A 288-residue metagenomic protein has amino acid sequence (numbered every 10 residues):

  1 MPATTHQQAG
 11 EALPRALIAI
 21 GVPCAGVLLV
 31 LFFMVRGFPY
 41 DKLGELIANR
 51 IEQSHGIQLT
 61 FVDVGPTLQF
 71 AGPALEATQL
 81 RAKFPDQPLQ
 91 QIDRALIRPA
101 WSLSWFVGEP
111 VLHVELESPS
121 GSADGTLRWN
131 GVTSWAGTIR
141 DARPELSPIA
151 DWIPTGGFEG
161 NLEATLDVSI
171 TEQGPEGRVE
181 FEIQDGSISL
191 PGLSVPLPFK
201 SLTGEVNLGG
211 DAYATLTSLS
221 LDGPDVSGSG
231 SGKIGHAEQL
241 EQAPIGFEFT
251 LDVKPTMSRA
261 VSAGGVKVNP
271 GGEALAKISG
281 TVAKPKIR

Functional and structural regions predicted by a protein language model:
P2-S54: N-terminal type II signal-anchor transmembrane helix that functions as the membrane-insertion/stop-transfer segment
L31-P110, S118-G121: Terminal hydrophobic membrane-targeting helix
Q58-T60, D86-I97, E117-T126, A150-V168 (+3 more regions): Amphipathic hydrophobic-ligand
V64, T78-R81, R140-S147, E182-I188 (+1 more regions): Generic short beta-strand segments
Q79, E109-L116, A214-L221: Transmembrane beta-strand segments that form the barrel wall of outer-membrane beta-barrel proteins
P85-S102, R178-A214, T256-K286: Beta-propeller and related beta-repeat scaffolds in trafficking/envelope systems
E145-P191: Extracytoplasmic beta-rich ectodomain segments of secreted or membrane-anchored proteins
L202, G209-L216, V226, K233-P244 (+1 more regions): Acidic, Ser/Thr- and Pro/Gly-rich intrinsically disordered regions that function as phosphorylation-regulated
